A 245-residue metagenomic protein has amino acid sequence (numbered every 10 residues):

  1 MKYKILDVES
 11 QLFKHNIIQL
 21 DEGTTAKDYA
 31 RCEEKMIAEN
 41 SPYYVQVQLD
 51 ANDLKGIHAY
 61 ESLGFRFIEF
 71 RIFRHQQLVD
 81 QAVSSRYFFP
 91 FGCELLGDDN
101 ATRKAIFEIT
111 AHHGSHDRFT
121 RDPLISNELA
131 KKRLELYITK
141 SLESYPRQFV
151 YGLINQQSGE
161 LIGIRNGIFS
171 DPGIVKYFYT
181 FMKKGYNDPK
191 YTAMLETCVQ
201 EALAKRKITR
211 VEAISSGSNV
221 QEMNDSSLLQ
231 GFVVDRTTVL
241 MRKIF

Functional and structural regions predicted by a protein language model:
M1-K4, F73, G159-F169, K176: Conserved beta-strand in the GNAT
M1-N40, N52-K55: N-terminal charged segments
S10-T25, I72, G173-G185: Conserved acetyl-CoA binding element of GNAT-fold acetyltransferases
T24, F91-D117: A short beta-loop-alpha structural element at the N-terminal edge of CoA-dependent acyl/N-acetyltransferase catalytic
A26-M36, N187-A204, D225, L229: Conserved acetyl-CoA-binding loop-helix of GNAT-fold acetyltransferases
D28-A101, E212-N224, L228-Q230, V234-F245: Acyl-donor-binding surface of acyltransferase catalytic domains
L49, F67, R147-R165: Conserved beta-hairpin
D53-G56, E128-F149: Active-site rim helix/loop that mediates acceptor-substrate recognition in acyltransferases
